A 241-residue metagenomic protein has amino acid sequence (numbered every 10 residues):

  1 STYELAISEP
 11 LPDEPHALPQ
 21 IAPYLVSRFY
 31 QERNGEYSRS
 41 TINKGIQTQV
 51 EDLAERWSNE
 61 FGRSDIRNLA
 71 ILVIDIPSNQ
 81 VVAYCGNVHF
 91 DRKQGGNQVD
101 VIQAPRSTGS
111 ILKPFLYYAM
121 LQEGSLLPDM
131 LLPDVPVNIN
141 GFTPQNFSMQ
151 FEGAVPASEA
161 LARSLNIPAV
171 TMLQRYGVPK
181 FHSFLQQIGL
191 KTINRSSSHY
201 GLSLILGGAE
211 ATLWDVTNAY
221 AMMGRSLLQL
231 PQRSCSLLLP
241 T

Functional and structural regions predicted by a protein language model:
S1-K44, T48, Q186, L190-S197 (+2 more regions): Non-catalytic, structured segments within soluble enzyme domains
T2-L5, S64-Q94, S183-I188, L237-P240: A short, well-structured edge-of-sheet supersecondary motif
E9-H16, R33-T41, E60, Q98-R106 (+4 more regions): Second-shell loop/turn segments in exported
L11-Y30, L126-F181, Q229, P240-T241: Conserved catalytic neighborhood of penicillin-recognizing serine enzymes
Y37-R39, N59-I71, D129, I193-S198 (+2 more regions): Surface-exposed patches in mature extracellular/periplasmic domains of secreted proteins
K44-D75, S158-L161, Q174: Beta-lactamase-like hydrolase cores
V50, N79, Q98-L132, A160 (+1 more regions): Active-site SXXK
K191-T241: Active-site-proximal helix/loop microenvironment of the serine DD-peptidase/beta-lactamase transpeptidase fold
